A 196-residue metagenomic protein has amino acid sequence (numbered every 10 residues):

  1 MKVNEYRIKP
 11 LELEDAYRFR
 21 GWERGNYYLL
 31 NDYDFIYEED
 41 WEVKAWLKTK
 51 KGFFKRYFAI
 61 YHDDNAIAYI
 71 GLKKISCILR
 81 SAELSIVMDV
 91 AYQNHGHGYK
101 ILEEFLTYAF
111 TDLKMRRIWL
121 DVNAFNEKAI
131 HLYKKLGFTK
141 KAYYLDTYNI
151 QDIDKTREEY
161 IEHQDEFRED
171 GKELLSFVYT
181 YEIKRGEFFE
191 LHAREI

Functional and structural regions predicted by a protein language model:
M1-I36, F177-V178, K184-I196: A short, well-structured alpha-helix characteristic of acyl/acetyltransferase catalytic modules
L13, I36-Q93, L174-L175, E182-I196: Acetyl-CoA-dependent GNAT
R18, E83, V87, K100 (+2 more regions): Amphipathic alpha-helical recognition patches that constitute DNA-binding helices
R18-G21, E42-A45, K100, E104: Alpha-helical elements of Rossmann-like donor-binding domains used by nucleotide-donor carbohydrate transfer enzymes
W22-G25, L132, L136: Alpha-helical interaction/dimerization surfaces of two-component signaling modules
N94-A109, H131-K135: Conserved acetyl-CoA-binding loop-helix of GNAT-fold acetyltransferases
T111-D121: Conserved GNAT acetyl-CoA-binding A-motif
W119-V122, G137-E173, F177-T180: Conserved catalytic-core motifs of GNAT/GCN5-like acyltransferases
